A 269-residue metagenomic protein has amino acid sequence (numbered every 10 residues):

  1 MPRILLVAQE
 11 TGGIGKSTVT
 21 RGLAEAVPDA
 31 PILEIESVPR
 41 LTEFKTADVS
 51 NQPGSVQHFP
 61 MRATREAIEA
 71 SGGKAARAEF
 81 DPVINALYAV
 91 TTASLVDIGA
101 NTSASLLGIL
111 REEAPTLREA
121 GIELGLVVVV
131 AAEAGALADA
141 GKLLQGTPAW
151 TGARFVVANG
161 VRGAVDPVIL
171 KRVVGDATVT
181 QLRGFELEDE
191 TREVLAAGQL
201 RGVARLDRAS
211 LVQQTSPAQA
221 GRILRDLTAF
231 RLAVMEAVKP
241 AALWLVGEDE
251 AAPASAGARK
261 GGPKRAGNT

Functional and structural regions predicted by a protein language model:
M1-V27: Walker A (P-loop) phosphate-binding motif
P2, L6, L33-I98, S103: Nucleotide-state-sensitive switch-loop elements of NTP-binding domains
V7-E10, L33, V129, V157: Short hydrophobic segments within beta-strands
A30, A93, F155: Hydrophobic "anchor" residues on beta-strands that sit immediately upstream of conserved functional sites
N101-E193: Conserved catalytic-core segment of NTP-binding enzymes
W150, V157-N268: C-terminal accessory "lid"/substrate-recognition subdomains
